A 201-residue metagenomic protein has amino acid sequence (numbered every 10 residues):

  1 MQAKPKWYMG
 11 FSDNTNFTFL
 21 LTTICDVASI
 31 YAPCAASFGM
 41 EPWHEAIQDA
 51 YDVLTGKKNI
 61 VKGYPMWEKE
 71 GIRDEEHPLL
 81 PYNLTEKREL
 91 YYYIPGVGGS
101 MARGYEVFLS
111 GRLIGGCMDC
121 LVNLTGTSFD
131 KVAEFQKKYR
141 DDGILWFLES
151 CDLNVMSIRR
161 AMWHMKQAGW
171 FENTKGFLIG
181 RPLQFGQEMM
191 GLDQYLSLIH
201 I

Functional and structural regions predicted by a protein language model:
Q2-A3, E106, L113, K138-R140 (+1 more regions): Solvent-exposed alpha-helices and their adjacent loops that cap or buttress functional pockets in soluble metabolic
Q2-L21, A28-A36: Short, acidic/small-residue loops that bind anionic groups at enzyme active sites
T18, T22, Y51, M118-G126 (+2 more regions): Predominant activation on well-ordered alpha-helical scaffold segments within soluble catalytic domains
T22-D26, D52-M66, N123-D130, Q167-W170: Generic secondary-structure signature for well-ordered alpha-helical cores
I30-D119: Conserved anion/nucleotide-ligand pocket segment
G126-L192: Internal helical hairpin/lid segments
I199-I201: Conserved small/polar residues in nucleotide/adenosyl-binding loops
